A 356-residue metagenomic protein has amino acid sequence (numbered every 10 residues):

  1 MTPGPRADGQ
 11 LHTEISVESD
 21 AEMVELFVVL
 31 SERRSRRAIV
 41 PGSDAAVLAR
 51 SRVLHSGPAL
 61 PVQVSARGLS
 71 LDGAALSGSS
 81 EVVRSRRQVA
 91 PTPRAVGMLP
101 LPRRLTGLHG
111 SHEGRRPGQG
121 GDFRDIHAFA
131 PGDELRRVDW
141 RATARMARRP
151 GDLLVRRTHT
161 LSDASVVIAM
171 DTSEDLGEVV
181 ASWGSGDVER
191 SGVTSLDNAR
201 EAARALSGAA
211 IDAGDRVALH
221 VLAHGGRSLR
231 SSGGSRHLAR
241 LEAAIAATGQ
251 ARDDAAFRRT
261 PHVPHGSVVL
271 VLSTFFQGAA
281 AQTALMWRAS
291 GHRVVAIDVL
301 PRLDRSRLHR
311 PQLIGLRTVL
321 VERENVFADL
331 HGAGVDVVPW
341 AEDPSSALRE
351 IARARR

Functional and structural regions predicted by a protein language model:
M1-R230, S267-L270: An amphipathic, basic-hydrophobic helix/alpha-beta surface used to engage anionic, phosphate-rich ligands or surfaces
L108, G132-L135, A142-R145, L153-R356: Exposed, interaction-prone extracellular/peripheral surfaces
